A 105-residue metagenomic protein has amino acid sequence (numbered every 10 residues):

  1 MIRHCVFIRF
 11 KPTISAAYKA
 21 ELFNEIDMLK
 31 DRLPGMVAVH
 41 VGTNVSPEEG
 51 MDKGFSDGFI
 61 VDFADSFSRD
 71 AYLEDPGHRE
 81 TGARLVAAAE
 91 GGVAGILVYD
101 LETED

Functional and structural regions predicted by a protein language model:
M1-R3, S66, T81-L85: Secondary-structure boundary/capping motif
M1-R3, Y18-N24, G58-I60: A broad, low-specificity signal for short, low-complexity segments enriched in glycine/proline and polar/charged
R3-F10, S46-L73: Short, well-ordered beta-strand segments in beta-rich or mixed alpha/beta enzyme and ligand-binding folds
H4, G35-V37, D57, A94: A generic structural signal for short beta-strands and their flanking turns/coil linkers
P12-T13, D105: Short, catalytically relevant binding-site loops at active-site mouths
I14-V41, G77-V86: Short amphipathic alpha-helical segments
G42-G54, A83-D105: Glycine-rich beta-strand-turn "strand-cap" elements at beta-sheet edges
